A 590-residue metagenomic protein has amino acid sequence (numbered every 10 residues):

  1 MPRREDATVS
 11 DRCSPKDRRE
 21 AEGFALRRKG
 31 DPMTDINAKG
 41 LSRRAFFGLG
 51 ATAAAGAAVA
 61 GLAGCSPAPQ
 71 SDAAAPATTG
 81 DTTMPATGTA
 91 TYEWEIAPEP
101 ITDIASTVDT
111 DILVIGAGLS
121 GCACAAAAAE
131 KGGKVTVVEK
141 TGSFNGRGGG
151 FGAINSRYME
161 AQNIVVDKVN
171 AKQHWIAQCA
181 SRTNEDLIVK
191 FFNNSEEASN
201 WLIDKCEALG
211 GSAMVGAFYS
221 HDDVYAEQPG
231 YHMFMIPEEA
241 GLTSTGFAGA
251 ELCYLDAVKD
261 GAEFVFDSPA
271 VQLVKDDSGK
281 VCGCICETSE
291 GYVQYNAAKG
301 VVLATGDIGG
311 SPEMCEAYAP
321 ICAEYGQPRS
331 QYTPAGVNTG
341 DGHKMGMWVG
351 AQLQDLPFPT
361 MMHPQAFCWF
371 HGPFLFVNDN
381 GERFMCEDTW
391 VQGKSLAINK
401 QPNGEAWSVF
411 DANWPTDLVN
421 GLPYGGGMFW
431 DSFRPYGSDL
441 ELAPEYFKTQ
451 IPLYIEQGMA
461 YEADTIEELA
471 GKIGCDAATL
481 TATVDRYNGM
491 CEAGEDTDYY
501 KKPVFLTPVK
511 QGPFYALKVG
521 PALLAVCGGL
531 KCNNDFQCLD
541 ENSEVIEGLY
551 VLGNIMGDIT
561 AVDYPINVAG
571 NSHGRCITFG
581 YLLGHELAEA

Functional and structural regions predicted by a protein language model:
M1-A45, A53-A55, A60: N-terminal secretory signal peptides
T34-D111: Extreme N-terminal leader/targeting segments of oxidoreductases
V108-T110, G291-G300: Core beta-strand elements of the Rossmann-like FAD/NAD(P) dinucleotide-binding domain in flavoenzyme oxidoreductases
E130-R147: Glycine-rich FAD pyrophosphate-binding loop
N193-Y292, P312-E313, C491-Q511: Conserved redox-cofactor binding core of oxidoreductases
Q272, T479-D563: A glycine-rich dinucleotide-binding beta-alpha-beta segment and adjacent secondary-structure elements that constitute
N296-P364, N567, H573-L582: Glycine-rich loop(s) and the adjacent beta-strand/alpha-helix scaffold that form part
H343, Q352-K472: An anion/pyrophosphate-binding glycine-rich loop and adjacent beta-alpha core in soluble alpha-beta enzymes
